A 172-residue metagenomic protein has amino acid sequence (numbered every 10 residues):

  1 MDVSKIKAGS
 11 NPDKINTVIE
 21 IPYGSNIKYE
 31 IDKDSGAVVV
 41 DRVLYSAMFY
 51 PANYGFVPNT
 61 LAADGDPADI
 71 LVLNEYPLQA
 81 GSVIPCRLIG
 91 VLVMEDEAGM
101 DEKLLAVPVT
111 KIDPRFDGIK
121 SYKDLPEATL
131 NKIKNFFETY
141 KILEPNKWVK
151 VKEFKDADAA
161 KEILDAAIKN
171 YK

Functional and structural regions predicted by a protein language model:
M1-K172: Hydrophobic N-terminal alpha-helices or hydrophobic patches in metabolic proteins across all domains of life
